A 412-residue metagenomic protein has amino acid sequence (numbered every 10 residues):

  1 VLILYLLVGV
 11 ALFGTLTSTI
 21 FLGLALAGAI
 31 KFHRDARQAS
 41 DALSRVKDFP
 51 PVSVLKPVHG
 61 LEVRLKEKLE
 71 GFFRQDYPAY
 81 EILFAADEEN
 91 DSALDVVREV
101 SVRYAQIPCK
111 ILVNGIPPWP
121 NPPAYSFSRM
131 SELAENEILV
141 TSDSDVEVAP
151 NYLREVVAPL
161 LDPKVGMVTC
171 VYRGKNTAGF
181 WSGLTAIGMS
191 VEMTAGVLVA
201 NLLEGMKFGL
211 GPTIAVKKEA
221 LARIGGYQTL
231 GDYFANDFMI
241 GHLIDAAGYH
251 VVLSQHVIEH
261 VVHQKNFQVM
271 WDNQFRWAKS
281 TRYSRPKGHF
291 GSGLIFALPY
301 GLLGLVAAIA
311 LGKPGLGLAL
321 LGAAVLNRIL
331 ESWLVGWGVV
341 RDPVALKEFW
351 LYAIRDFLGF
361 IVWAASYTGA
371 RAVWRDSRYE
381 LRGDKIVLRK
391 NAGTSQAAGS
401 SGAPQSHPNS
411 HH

Functional and structural regions predicted by a protein language model:
V1-K68: N-proximal low-complexity "stem/linker" segments adjacent to membrane-targeting elements
Y5, F13-K31, S292-R371: Membrane-embedded multi-pass helical conduit in multi-pass membrane proteins, especially envelope-biosynthetic
P50-S53, E81, M239: Cell-envelope/extracellular polymer assembly enzymes that use nucleotide-activated donors
L69-P118: Acidic donor-binding segment of Leloir-type glycosyltransferases
S92, S142-P159: Acidic donor-binding/catalytic loop of UDP-sugar-dependent glycosyltransferases, especially processive GT2
F127, L139: Short aromatic/hydrophobic "clamp" motif used to bind/position activated sugar donors
E135-E137, L210-I224: Conserved nucleotide-sugar donor-binding and metal-coordinating catalytic region shared by glycosyltransferases
L160-M193, E219-A222, Y227-H289, D384-V387: Catalytic donor/gating beta->alpha subdomain of glycosyltransferases that bind UDP-sugars
